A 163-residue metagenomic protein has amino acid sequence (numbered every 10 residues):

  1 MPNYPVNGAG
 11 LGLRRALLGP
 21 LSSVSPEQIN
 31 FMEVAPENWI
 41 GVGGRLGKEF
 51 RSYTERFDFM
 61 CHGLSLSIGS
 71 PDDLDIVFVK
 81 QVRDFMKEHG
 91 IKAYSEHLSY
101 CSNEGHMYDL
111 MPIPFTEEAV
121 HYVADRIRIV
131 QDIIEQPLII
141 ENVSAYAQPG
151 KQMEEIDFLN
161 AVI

Functional and structural regions predicted by a protein language model:
M1-K87: N-terminal pre-domain/capping segments
D75-I163: Active-site acidic/histidine proton-transfer and metal-coordination neighborhood in alpha/beta enzyme cores
